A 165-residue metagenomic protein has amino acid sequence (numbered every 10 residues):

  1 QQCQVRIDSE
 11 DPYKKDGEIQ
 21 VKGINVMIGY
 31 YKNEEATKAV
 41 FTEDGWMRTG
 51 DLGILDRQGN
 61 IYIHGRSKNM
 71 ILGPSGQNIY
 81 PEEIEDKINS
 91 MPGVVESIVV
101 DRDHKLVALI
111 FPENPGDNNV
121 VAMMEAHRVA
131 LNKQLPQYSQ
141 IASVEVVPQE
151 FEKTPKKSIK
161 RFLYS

Functional and structural regions predicted by a protein language model:
Q1-I61, S67-M70, E85: Conserved AMP-binding/adenylate-forming
K15, D56, Y62, I79 (+2 more regions): Generic structural signal for well-ordered beta-strand positions
G23, I28-G29, L52-Q137: AMP-binding/adenylate-forming catalytic core of the ANL superfamily
H104, V129-S165: Conserved C-terminal "lid"/linker of ANL adenylate-forming enzymes
